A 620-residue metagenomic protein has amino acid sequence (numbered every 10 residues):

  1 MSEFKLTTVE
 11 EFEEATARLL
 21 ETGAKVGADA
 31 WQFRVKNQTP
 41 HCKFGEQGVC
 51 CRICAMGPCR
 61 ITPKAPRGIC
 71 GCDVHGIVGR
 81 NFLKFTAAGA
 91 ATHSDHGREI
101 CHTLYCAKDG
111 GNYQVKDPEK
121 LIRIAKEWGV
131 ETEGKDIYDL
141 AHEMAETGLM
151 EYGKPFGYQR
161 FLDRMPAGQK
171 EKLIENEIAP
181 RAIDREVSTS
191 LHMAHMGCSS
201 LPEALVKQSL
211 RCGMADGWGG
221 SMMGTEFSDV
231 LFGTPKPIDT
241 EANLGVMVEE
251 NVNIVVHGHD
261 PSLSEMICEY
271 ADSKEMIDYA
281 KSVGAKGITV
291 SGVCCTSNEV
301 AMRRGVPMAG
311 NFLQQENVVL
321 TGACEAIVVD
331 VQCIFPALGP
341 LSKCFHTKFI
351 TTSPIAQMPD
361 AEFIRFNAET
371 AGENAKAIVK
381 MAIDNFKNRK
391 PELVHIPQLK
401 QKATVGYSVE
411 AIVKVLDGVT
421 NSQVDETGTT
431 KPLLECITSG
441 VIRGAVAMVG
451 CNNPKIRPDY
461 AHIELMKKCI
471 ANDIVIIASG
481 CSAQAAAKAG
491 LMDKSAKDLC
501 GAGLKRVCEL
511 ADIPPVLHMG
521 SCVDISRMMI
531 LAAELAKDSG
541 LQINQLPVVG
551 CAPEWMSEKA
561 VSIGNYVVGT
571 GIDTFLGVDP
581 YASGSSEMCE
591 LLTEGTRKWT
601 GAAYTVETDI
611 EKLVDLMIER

Functional and structural regions predicted by a protein language model:
S2-R620: Anaerobic metallocofactor- and corrinoid-dependent redox/one-carbon enzyme cores, especially those from methanogenesis
